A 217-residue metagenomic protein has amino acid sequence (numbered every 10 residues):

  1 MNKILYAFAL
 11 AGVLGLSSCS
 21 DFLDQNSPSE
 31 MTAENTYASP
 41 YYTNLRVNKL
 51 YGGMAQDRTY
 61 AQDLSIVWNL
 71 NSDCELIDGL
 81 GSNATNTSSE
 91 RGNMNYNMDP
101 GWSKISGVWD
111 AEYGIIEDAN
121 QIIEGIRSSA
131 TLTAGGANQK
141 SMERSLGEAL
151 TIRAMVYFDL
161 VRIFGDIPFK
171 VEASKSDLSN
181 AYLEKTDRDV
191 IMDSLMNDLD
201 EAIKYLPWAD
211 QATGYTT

Functional and structural regions predicted by a protein language model:
M1-P28: Bacterial Sec-dependent N-terminal signal peptides
N2-Y6, V67-L80, E148-F158, K185: Short, mixed-charge, low-aromatic patches
C19-N26, S88-N93, I167-V171: Short, compositionally biased low-complexity segments
C19-N71, M98: Membrane-proximal, proline-rich intrinsically disordered regions
D24, D63, S72-S82, D159 (+3 more regions): Acidic side chains
E34, A61-A84, K170-E172, S179 (+1 more regions): Short, surface-exposed recognition loops and adjoining beta-strand edges that mediate ligand/DNA contacts, enriched
S39, N44, G52-D57, N83-F164 (+2 more regions): Conserved, well-structured interaction surfaces
G165, V171-K175, L199: Short, small-residue-rich loop/turn micro-motifs
